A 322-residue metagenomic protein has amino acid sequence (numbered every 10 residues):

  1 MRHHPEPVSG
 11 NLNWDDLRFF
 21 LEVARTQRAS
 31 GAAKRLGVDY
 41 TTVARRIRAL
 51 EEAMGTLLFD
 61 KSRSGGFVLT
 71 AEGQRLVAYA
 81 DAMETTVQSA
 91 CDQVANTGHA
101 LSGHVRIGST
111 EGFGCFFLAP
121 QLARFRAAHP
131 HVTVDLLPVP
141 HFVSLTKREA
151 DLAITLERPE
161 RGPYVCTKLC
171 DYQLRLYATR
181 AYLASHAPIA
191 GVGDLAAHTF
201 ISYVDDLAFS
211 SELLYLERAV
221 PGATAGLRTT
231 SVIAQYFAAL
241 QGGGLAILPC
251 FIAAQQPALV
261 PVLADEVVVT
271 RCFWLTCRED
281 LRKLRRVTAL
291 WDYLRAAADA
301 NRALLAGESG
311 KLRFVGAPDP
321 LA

Functional and structural regions predicted by a protein language model:
E22-G37: Short helix-boundary/capping micro-motifs
K34-R35, E52, A127: Alpha-helical residues within the helix-turn-helix
D39, R46, Q121: Residues within the DNA-recognition helix of helix-turn-helix
L50-E51, L259: Conserved amphipathic alpha-helical core elements
E51-L69: A short LG(V/I)-centered, amphipathic sequence patch enriched for acidic residue(s) preceding the LG motif
A53-M54, L76-G98, N301: Alpha-helical linker/hinge and terminal dimerization helices associated with HTH transcriptional regulators
S102-G162, A322: Central regulatory/effector-binding core of bacterial HTH transcription factors
K147, P159-F273, A300-A322: C-terminal regulatory
